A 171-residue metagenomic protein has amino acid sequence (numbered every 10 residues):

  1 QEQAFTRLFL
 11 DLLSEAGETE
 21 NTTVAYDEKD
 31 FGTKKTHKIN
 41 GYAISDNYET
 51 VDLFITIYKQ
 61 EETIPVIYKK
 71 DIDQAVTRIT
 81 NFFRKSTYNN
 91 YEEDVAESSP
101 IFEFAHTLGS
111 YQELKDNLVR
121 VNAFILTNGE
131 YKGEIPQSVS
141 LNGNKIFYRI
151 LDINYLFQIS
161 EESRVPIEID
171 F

Functional and structural regions predicted by a protein language model:
Q1-F171: N-terminal extension/subdomain marker
